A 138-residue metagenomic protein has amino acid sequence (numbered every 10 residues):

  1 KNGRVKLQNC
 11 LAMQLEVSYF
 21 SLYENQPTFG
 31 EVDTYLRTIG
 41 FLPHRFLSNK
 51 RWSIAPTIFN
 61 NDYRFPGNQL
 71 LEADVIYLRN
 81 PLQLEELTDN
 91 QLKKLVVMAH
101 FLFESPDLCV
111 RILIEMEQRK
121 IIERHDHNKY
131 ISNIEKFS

Functional and structural regions predicted by a protein language model:
K1-D107, M116: Conserved acidic-Pro-Pro-aromatic motif
L113-S138: Short, charge-rich amphipathic alpha-helical segments embedded in non-transmembrane helical bundles/solenoids
